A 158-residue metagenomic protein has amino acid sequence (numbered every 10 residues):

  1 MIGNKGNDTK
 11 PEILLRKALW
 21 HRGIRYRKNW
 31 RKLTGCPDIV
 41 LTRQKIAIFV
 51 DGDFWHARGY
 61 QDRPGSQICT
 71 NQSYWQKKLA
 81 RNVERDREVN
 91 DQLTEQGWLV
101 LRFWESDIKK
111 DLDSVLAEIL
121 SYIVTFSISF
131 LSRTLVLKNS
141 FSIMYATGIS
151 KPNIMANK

Functional and structural regions predicted by a protein language model:
M1-R102, S106-K158: Nucleic-acid endo/exonuclease domains
